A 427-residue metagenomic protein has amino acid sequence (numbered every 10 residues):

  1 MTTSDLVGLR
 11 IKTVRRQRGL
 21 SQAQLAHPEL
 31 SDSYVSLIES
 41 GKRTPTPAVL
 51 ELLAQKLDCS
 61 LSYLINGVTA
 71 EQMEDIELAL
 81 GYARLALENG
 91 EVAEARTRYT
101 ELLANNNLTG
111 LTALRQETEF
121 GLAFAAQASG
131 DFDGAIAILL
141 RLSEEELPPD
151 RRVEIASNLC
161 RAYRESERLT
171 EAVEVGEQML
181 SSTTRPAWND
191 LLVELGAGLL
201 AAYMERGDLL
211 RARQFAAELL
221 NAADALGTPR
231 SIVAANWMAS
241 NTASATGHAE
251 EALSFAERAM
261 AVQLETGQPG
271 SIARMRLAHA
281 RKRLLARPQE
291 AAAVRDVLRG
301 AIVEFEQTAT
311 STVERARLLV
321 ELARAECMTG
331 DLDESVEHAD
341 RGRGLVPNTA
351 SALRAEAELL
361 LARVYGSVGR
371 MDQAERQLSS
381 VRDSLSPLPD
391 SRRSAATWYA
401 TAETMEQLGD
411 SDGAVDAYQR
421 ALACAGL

Functional and structural regions predicted by a protein language model:
M1-Q17: A short, Lys/Arg-rich alpha-helix, primarily the initiator
R16-L37: Short alpha-helical DNA-recognition segment
A48-Y63: DNA major-groove recognition helix of helix-turn-helix/homeodomain DNA-binding modules
M73, A113, D150, D190 (+5 more regions): Residue signature of alpha-solenoid helical repeat architecture, marking inter-repeat boundaries and helix-start
L78-N89, L114-G130, V153-R168, L191-D208 (+5 more regions): Tandem amphipathic alpha-helical repeat scaffolds
V92, F132, L169, N189 (+9 more regions): TPR-repeat structural position
T100-N107, L140-E146, E177-A187, A216-T228 (+5 more regions): Amphipathic alpha-helical segments of tetratricopeptide repeats
